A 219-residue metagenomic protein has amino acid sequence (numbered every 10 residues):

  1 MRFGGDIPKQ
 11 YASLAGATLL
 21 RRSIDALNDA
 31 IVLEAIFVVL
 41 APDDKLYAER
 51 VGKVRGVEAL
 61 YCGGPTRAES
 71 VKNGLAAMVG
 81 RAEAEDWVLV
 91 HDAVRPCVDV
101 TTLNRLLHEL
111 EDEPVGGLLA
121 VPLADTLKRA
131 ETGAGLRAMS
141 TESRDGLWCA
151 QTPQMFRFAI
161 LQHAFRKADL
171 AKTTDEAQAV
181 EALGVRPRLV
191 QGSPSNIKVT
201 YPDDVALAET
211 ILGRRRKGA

Functional and structural regions predicted by a protein language model:
M1-K45: N-terminal glycine-rich phosphate-binding loop and ensuing alpha1 helix
L33-F37, E58, V115, R166 (+1 more regions): Short active-site oxyanion
K45-V51: Acidic helix N-cap motif at the loop->helix transition within catalytic regions of sugar-transfer enzymes
G52-D86: Short phosphate-binding loop-to-helix
G80-A84, E131-T132, I211-A219: Generic C-terminal helix-cap and adjacent flexible tail
W87-H91: Short aromatic-hydrophobic micro-motifs that form the base-stacking/packing surface for donor nucleotide recognition
C97-V190, A219: Conserved core of the sugar-phosphate nucleotidyltransferase
N196-A219: Hydrophobic helical membrane-anchoring modules
